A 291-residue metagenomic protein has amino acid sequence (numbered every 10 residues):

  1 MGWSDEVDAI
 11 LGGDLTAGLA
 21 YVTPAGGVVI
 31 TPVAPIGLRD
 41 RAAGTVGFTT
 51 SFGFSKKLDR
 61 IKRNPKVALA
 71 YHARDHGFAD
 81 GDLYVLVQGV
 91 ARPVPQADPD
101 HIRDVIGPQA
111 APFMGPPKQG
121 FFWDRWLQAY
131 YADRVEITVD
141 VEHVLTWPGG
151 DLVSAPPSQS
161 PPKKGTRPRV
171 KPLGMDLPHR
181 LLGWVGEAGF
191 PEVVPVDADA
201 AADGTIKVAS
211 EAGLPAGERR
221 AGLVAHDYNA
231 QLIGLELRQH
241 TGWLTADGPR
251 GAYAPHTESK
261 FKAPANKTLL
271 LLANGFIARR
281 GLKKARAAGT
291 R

Functional and structural regions predicted by a protein language model:
M1-L15, A20-Y21, V153-G183: Short, conserved active-site entrance elements at the starts or edges of catalytic domains
G2, F78-K171, A209-R291: Charged, gly/pro-rich active-site loop segments
G13, N64-V67, D176-L177, P215-H226: Short coil-to-beta transition motif at edge beta-strands of beta-rich domains
D14-G53, L69-A73, A79, L83 (+1 more regions): Short beta-strand segments
L15, T31, P65, V85-V87 (+1 more regions): Residues that flank catalytic or metal-binding motifs in active/ligand-binding sites
A17, V67, A91-P93: Short beta-strand segments in beta-sandwich/barrel cores
T50-S55, T257-F261: Short, solvent-exposed aromatic-acidic interface loops
